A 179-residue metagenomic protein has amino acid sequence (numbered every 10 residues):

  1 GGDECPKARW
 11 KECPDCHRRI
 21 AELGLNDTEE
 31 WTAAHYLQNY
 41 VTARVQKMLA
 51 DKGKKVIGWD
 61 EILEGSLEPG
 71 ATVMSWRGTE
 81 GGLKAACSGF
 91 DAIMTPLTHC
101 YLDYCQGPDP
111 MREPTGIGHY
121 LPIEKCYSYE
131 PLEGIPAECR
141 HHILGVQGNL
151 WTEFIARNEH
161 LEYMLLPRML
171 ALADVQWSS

Functional and structural regions predicted by a protein language model:
G1-A71, W76-G89: Active-site neighborhood of glycoside hydrolase catalytic domains
K55-E61, S66-A71, W76-S179: Flexible, acidic glycine-rich loops studded with aromatic residues
